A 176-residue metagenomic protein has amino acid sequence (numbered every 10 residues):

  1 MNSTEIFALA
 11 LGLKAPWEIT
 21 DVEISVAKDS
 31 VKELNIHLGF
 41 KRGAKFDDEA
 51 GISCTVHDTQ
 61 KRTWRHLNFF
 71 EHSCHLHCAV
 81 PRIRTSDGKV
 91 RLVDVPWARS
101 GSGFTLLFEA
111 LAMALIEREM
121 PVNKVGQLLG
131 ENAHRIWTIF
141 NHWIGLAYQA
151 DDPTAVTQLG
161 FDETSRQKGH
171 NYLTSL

Functional and structural regions predicted by a protein language model:
M1-L92: Short, conserved DNA-binding cores of transcription-related domains
K28-D29, L111, L115-R118, Q127-L129: Secondary-structure boundary/capping micro-motif
I36, T105-M120: Short, amphipathic alpha-helical "recognition" segments used to contact nucleic acids or chromatin
I36, T85, V125, L159-T164: Short, conserved catalytic/metal-binding motifs centered on acidic residues
K89-V95, H134-L146: Short, structured interface segments
V90-F108: Short, Lys/Arg-enriched anionic-surface-contact patches
P121-I139: Short, basic interhelical loop/turn and adjoining N-cap of the next helix at nucleic-acid- or acidic-partner-contacting
T138-L176: RNase H-like nuclease fold core
